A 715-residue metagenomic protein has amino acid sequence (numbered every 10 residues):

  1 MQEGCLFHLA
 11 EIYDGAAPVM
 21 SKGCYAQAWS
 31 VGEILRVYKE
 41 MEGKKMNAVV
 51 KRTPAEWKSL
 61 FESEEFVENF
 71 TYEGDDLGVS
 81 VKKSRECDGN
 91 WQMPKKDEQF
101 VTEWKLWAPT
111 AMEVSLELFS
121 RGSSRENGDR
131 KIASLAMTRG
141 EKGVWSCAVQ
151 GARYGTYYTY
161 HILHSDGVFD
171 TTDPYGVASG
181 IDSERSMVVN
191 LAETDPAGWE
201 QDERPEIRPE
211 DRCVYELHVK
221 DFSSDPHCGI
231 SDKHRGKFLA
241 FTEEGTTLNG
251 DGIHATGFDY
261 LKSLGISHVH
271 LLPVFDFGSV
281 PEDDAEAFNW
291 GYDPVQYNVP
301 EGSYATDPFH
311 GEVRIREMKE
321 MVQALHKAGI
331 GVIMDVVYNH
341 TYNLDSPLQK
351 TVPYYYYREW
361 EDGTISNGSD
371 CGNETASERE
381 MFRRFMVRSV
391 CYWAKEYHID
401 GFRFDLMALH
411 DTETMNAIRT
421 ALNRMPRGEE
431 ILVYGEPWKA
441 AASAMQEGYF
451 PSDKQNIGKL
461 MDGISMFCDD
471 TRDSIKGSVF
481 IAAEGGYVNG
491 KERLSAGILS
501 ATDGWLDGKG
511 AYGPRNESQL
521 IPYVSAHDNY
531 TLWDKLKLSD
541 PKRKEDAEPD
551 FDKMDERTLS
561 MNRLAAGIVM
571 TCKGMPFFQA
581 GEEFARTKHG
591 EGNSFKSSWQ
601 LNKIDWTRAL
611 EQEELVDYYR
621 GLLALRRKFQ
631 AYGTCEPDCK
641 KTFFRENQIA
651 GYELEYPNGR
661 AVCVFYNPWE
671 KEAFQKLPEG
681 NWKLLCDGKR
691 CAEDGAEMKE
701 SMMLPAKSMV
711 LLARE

Functional and structural regions predicted by a protein language model:
M1-N47: Acidic, mature catalytic/reactive cores of soluble proteins
I12, N562, T571-E591, L601-V662: Glycan-recognition and catalytic regions of carbohydrate-active enzymes
K39, G43, W91, F100-M112 (+1 more regions): Carbohydrate-binding surface patches
A48-V101, N127-K131, G140-G245: The feature marks proteins involved in alpha-glucan
L106, Y160, L217, L271 (+8 more regions): Conserved, mostly hydrophobic/aromatic
A108, G155-T156, A696-E715: C-terminal beta-strand-rich structural cap/linker in extracellular carbohydrate-active enzymes
D182, V189, R419-M425, E429-A585 (+5 more regions): Conserved alpha/beta catalytic core and glycan-binding cleft of carbohydrate-active enzymes
K220-Y397, M407-P426, L432, A444: Substrate-binding/active-site clefts of carbohydrate-active enzymes
